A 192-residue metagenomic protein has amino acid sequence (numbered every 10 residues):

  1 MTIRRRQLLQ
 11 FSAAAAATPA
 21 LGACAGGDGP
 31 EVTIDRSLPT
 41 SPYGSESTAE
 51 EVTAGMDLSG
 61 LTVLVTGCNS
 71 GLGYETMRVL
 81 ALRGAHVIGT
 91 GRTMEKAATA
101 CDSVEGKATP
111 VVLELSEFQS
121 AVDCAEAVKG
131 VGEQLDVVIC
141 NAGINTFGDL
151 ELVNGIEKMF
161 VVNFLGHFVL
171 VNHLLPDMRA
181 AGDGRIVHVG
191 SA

Functional and structural regions predicted by a protein language model:
M1, G26, A81-G84: Polar low-complexity intrinsically disordered regions
M1-P19: N-terminal secretory signal peptides and thylakoid transit peptides that target proteins across membranes
I3-R5, D35, G91: Short, intrinsically disordered low-complexity segments
G22-A23: C-terminal motif of bacterial Sec signal peptides marking the signal peptidase cleavage site
D28-R36: Short, low-complexity, disordered segments immediately C-terminal to signal peptides in bacterial exported proteins
S37-A192: Rossmann-fold NAD(P)H-dependent dehydrogenase/reductase core
